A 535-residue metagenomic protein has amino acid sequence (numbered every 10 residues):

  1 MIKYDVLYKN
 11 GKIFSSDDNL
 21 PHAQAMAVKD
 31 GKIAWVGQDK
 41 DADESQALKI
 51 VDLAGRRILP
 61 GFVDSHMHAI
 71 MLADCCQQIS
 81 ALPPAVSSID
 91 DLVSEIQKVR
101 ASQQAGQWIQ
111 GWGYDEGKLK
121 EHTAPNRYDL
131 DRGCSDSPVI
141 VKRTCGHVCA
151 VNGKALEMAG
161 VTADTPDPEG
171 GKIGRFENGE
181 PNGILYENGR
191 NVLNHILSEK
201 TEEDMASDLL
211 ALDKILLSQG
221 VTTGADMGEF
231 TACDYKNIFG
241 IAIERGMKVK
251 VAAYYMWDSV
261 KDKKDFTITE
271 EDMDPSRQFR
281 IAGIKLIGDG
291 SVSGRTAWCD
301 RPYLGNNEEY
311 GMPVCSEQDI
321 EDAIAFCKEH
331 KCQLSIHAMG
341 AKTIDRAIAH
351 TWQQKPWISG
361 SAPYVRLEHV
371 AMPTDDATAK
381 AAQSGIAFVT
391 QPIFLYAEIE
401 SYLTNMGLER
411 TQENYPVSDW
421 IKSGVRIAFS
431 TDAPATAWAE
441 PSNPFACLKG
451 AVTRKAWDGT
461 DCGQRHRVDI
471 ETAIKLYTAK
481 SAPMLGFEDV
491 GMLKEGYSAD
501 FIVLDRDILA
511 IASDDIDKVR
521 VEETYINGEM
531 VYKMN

Functional and structural regions predicted by a protein language model:
I2-K9, F14, D18-F266, L286 (+6 more regions): Divalent metal-binding segments
H68, Q278-T296, I386-Y396, T453: Non-cysteine beta-strand/loop elements that form the S-adenosyl-L-methionine
G220, I281, G290, H337 (+4 more regions): Conserved, mostly hydrophobic/aromatic
K236-G240, K263-E270, I344-P356, K380: Distinct, well-ordered alpha-helical segments
A242-E244, E270-S276, G360, A381-Q383: Acidic (Asp/Glu)-rich catalytic clusters
A325-S335, K342-I344, I348-V365, H369-V370 (+3 more regions): His/Asp/Glu-enriched, well-ordered alpha-helical/loop segment that forms or immediately abuts the divalent-metal
L509-D514: Short, Lys/Arg- and Gly-enriched loop/turn segments at beta-strand edges
